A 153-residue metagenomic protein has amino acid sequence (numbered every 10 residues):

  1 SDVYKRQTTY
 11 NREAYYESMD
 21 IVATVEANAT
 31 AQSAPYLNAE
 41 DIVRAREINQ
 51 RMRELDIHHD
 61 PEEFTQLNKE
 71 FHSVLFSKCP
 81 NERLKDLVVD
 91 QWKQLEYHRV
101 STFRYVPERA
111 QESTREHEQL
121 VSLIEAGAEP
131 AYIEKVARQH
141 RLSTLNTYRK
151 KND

Functional and structural regions predicted by a protein language model:
S1-Y4: Short, small-residue-biased leader/transition segments that mark boundaries at the very start of proteins
Q7-T8: Conserved active-site beta-strand element of glycosyltransferases/polysaccharide synthases
N11-A14, S18-Y36, E70-P107: Hydrophobic, amphipathic alpha-helical faces that serve as interaction scaffolds
I21, L67-E70, V136, T147-Y148: Short, solvent-exposed amphipathic helices
N28-E54: Amphipathic alpha-helical dimerization/coiled-coil segments that flank or bridge DNA-binding/regulatory modules
E40-A45, L84-V88, Y132: Acidic/histidine metal-binding catalytic segments
R46-N49, R53, H58, V100-D153: C-terminal all-alpha effector/ligand-binding and dimerization domain of prokaryotic HTH-type transcriptional repressors
